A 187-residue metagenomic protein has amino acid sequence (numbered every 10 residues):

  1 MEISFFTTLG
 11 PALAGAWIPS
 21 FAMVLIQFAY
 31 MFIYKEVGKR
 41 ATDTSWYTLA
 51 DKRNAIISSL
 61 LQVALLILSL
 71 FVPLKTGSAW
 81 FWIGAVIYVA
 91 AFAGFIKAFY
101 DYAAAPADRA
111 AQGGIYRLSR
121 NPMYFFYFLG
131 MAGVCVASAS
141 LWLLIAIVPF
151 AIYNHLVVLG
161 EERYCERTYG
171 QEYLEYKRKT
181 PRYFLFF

Functional and structural regions predicted by a protein language model:
M1-G113, F125-F187: Membrane-anchoring alpha-helices and their flanking helix-loop junctions
R117-F125: Histidine-centered phosphotransfer motif of kinases
